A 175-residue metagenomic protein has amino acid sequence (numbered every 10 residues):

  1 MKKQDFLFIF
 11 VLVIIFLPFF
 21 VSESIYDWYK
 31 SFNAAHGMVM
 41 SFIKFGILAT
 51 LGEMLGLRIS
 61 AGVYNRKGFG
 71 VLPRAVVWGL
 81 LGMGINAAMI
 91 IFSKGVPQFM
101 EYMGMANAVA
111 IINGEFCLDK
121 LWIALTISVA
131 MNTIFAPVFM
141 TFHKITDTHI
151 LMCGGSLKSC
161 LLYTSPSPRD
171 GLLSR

Functional and structural regions predicted by a protein language model:
M1-V11: N-terminal membrane topogenic signal
V11-Y26: Alpha-helical transmembrane segments of multi-pass membrane proteins
Y26-N33, F99-Y102: Membrane-interface helix termini and inter-helical loops of multi-pass transporters
F32-A49: Loop-to-helix transition at the N-terminal end of transmembrane alpha-helices
A61-A87: Hydrophobic/aromatic-rich structural module bridging two neighboring secondary-structure elements via a short loop
G82-M103, S128-S156: Transmembrane alpha-helix/helix-exit interface in multi-pass inner-membrane proteins
V96-L121, L157-S159: Membrane-interface interhelical connector segments
Y163-D170: Conserved small/polar residues in nucleotide/adenosyl-binding loops
